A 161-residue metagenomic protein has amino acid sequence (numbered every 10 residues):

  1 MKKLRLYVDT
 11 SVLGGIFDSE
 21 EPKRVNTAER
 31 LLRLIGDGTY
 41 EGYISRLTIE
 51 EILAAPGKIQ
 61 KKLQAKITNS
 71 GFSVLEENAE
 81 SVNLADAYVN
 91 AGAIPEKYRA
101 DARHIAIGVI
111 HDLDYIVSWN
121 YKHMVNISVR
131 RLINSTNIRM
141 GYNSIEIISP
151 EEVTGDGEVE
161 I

Functional and structural regions predicted by a protein language model:
M1-I44, L53-A65, N90-E96, R130-I133 (+1 more regions): Short, well-structured N-terminal submotif of metal-dependent ribonuclease cores
M1-K2, S19, V25, H111-I161: Acidic, PIN/NYN-like endoribonuclease modules and their adjacent C-terminal/linker elements
L13, T48-E51, E80-V82: Short, catalytically relevant binding-site loops at active-site mouths
E29, R46, A102-A106: Non-catalytic, well-ordered alpha-helical scaffold segments
S73-R131, T154: Active-site neighborhoods of divalent-metal-dependent phosphate/nucleic-acid chemistry enzymes
